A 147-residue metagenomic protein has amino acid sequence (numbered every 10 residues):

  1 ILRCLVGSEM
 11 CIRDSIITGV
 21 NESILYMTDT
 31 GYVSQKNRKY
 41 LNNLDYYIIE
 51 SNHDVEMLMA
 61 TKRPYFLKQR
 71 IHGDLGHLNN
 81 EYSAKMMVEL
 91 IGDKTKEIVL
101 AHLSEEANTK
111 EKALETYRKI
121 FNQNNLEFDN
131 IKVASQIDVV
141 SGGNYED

Functional and structural regions predicted by a protein language model:
I1-G7, C11-I12: Single conserved hydrophobic/aromatic residue that forms the stacking wall/gate of nucleotide- or nucleobase-binding
L2-R3, I16-G19, K36-K39, L90: Structural motif
S8-E9, D29-V33: Short beta->alpha connector loops
R13-D29, Y46: Conserved beta-strand hairpin/beta-sheet module of binuclear metal-dependent hydrolase folds, prominently
D29, L103, Q136: Cofactor-binding loop segments of dinucleotide-utilizing enzymes, especially the Rossmann-like FAD- and NAD(P)+-binding
Q35-V133: Cap/insert and terminal regions of metallo-dependent hydrolase folds
E127-D147: Short, basic/aromatic-enriched C-terminal tail that caps enzymatic domains
